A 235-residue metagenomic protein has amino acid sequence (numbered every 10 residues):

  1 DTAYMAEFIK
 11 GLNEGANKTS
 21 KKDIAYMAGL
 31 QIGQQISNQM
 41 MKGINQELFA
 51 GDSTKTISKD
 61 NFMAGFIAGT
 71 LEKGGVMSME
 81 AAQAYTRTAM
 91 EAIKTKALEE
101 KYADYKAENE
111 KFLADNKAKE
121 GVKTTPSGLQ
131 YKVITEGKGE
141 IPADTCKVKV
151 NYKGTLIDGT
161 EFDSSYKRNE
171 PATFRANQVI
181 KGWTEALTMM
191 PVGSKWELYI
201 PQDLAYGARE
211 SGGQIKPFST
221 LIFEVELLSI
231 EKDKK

Functional and structural regions predicted by a protein language model:
D1-K235: Cross-family detector of peptidyl-prolyl cis-trans isomerase
